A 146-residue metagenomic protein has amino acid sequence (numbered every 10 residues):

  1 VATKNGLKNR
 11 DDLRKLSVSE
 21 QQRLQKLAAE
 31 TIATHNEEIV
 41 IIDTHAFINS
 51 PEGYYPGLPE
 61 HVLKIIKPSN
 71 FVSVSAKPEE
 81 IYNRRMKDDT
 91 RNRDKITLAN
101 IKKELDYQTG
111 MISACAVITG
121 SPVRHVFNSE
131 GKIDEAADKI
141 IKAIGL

Functional and structural regions predicted by a protein language model:
V1-P56: ATP-dependent small-molecule kinase phosphotransfer cores that center on conserved nucleotide phosphate-binding segments
T3, Y82, M86, S113-G120: Class I S-adenosyl-L-methionine
K8-L13, D89-R91, K142-A143: Short, hinge-like loop/turn segments at secondary-structure boundaries
L16-R23, K95-D106: A short acidic, glycine-rich active-site loop that binds or catalyzes chemistry on phosphate/adenosine moieties
L24-I32, P59, A136, I140 (+1 more regions): Generic hydrophobic alpha-helical segments
E38, T109-L146: NTP-dependent small-molecule kinase module
V40, S69-V72, P122-V123: Hydrophobic beta-strand segments of well-ordered beta-sheets in folded domains
H45-D89: ATP-dependent NMP and nucleoside kinases share a basic, alpha-helical "lid"
